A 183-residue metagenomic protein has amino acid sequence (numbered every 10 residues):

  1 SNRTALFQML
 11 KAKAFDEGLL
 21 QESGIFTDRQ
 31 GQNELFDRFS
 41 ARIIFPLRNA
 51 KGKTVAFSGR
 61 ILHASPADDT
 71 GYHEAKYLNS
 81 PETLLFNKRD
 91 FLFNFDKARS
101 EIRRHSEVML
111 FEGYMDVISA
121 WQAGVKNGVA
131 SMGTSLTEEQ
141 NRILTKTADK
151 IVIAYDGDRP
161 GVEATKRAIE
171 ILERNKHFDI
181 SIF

Functional and structural regions predicted by a protein language model:
S1, F36, D156-D158: Conserved short loop/turn motifs at secondary-structure junctions
R3-I151, A164-T165: Phosphate-handling DNA/RNA-contact segment within nucleic-acid enzymes
V152-R159, F178: Short, polar/flexible loop-turn hinges at active-site or ligand-entry regions and domain interfaces
T165-N175: Conserved acidic, small-residue-rich alpha-beta core segments centered on
H177-F183: C-terminal or mid-to-C-terminal helical accessory/interaction module adjacent to the motor/catalytic core
